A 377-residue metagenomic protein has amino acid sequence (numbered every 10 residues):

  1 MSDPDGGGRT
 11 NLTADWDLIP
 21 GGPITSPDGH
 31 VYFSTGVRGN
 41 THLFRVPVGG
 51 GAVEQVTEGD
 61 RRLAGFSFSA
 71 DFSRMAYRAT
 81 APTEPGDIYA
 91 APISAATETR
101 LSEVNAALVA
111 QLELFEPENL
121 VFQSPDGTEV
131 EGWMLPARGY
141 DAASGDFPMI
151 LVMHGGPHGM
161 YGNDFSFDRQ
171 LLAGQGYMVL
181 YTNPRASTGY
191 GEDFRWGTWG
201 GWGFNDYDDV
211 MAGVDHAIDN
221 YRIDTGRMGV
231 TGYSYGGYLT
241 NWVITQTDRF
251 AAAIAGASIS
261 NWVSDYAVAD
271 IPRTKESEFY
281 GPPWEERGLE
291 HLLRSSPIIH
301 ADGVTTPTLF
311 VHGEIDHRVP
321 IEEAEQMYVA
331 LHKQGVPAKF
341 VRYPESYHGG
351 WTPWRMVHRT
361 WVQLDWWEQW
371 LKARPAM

Functional and structural regions predicted by a protein language model:
M1-P27, T35-G36, V46-A64, P92-P117: Multi-bladed beta-propeller domains
G8-L12, H42, Q55-V56, R100 (+6 more regions): Conserved beta-strand positions that form and line the central face of beta-propeller blades
S26-D28, A70-D71: Residue-level detector of Asp-centered blade-edge/turn motifs that repeat once per structural unit in beta-propeller
V31-S34, R74-R78: Residue position within the beta-strands of beta-propeller blades
V37-N40, A81-E84: Short glycine/acidic-enriched loop and turn motifs that connect beta-strands
A95-T97, S102-R227, T231-S234, S260 (+1 more regions): Cap/lid segment of the alpha/beta-hydrolase catalytic domain
Y181-M377: Active-site-proximal cap/loop segments of hydrolase catalytic domains
